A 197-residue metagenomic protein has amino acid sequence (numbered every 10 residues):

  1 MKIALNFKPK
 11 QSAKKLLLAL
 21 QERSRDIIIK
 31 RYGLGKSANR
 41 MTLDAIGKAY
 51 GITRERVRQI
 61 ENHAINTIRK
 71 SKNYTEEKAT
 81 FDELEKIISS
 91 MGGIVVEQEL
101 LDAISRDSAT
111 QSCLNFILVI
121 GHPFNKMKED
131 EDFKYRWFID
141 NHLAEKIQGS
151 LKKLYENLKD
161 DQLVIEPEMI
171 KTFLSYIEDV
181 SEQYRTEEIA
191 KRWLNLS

Functional and structural regions predicted by a protein language model:
M1-S197: C-terminal non-catalytic scaffold/interaction domains in large multidomain proteins
